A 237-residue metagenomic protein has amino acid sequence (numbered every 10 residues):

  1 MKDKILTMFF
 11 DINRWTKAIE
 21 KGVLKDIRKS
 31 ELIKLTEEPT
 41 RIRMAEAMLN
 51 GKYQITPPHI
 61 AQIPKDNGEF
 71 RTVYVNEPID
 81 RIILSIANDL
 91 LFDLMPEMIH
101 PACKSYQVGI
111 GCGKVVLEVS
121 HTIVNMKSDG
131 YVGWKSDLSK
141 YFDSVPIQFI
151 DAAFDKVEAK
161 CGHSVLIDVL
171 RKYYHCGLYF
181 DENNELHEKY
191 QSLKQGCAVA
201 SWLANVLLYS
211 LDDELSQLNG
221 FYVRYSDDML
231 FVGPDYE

Functional and structural regions predicted by a protein language model:
M1-M44: Non-catalytic, polymerase-adjacent accessory regions of viral genome-replication enzymes
K2, L84, N88-P146: Active-site-proximal segment of RNA-dependent polymerases
T7-V23, T56-I60, D89-L94, F180-D181: Short, compositionally biased low-complexity segments
E20-L32, I63-Y74, H100-A102: Glycine-/proline-rich flexible loop or hinge segments
A47-G68, I167-N183: Reverse-transcriptase-like RNA-dependent polymerase core
F70-H100, K189-Q217: Conserved pre-motif C helix in the palm subdomain of viral-like polymerases
T122-S226, L230-E237: Conserved polymerase palm-domain catalytic core
